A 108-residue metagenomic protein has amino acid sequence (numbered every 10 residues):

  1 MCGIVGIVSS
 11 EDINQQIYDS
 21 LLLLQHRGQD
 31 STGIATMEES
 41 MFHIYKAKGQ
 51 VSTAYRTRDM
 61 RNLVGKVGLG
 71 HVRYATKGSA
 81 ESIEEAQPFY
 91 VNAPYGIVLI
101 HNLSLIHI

Functional and structural regions predicted by a protein language model:
M1-N102: N-terminal glutamine amidotransferase
I106-I108: Conserved small/polar residues in nucleotide/adenosyl-binding loops
